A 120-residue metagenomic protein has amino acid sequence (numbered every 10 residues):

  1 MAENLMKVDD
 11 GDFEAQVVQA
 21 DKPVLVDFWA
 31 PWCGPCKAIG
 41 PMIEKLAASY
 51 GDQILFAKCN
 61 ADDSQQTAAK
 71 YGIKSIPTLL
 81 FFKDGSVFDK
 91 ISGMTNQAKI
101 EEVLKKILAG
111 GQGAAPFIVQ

Functional and structural regions predicted by a protein language model:
M1-N4, P116: N-proximal helix/coil linker or "cap" segments that precede and/or mark the start of modular domains
L5-V24, Q65: A short beta-strand-turn-helix
D9, W29, L55-A57: Conserved Rossmann-like nucleotide-binding pocket used by diverse enzymes that bind dinucleotide cofactors
D21-P23, A38-C59: Conserved helix-turn-beta segment immediately C-terminal to the redox Cys motif in thioredoxin-like folds
K22-V24, Q65, Y71-K83: Structural micro-motif
F28-M42: Conserved redox-active cysteine motifs that mediate thiol-disulfide chemistry, especially di-cysteine Cys-X(1-2)-Cys
S75, L80-A114: Non-catalytic, surface beta->alpha helical segment in thiol-disulfide oxidoreductase systems
